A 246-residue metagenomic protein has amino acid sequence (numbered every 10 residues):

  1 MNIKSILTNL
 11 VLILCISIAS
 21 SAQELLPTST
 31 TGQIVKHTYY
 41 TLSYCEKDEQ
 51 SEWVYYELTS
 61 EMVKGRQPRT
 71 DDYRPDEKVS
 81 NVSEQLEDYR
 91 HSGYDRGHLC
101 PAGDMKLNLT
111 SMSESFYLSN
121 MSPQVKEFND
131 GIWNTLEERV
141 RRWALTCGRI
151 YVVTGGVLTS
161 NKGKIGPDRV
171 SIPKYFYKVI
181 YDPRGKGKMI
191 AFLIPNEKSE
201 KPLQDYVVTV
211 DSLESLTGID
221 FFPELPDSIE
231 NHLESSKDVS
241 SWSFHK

Functional and structural regions predicted by a protein language model:
M1-L10: Bacterial N-terminal signal peptides that target proteins for export
L14-K246: Domain-level detector for secreted/extracellular nuclease and nuclease-toxin modules, and for the ENPP-like C-terminal
